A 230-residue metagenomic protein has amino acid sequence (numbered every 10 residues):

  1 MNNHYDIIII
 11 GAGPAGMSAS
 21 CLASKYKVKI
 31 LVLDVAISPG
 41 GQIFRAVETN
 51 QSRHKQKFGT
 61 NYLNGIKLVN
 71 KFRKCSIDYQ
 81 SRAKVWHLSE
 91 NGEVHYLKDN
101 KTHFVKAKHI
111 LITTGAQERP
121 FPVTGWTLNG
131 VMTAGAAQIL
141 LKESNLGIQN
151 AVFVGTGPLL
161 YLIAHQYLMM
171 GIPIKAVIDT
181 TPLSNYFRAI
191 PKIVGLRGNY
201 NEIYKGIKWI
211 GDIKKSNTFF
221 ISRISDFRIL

Functional and structural regions predicted by a protein language model:
M1-L230: Residues forming the flavin
